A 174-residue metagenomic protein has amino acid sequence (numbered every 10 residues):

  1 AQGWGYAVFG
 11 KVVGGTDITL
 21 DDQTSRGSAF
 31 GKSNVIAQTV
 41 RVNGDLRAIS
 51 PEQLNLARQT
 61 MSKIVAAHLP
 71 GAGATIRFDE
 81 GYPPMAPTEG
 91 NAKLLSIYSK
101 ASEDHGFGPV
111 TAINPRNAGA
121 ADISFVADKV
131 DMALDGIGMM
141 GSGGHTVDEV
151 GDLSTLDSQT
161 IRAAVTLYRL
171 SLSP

Functional and structural regions predicted by a protein language model:
A1-P174: Metal-dependent amide/peptide-bond hydrolase catalytic core, centered on the "pita-bread" metallohydrolase fold
